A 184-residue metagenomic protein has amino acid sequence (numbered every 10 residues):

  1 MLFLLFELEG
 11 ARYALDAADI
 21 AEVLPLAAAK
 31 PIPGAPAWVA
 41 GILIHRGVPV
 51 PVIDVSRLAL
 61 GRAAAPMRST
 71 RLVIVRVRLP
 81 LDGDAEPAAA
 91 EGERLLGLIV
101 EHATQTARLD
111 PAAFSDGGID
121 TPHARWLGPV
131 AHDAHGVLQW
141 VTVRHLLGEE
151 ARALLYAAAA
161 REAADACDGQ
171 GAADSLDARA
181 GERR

Functional and structural regions predicted by a protein language model:
M1-R184: An acidic, low-aromatic, low-complexity terminal/linker signal
